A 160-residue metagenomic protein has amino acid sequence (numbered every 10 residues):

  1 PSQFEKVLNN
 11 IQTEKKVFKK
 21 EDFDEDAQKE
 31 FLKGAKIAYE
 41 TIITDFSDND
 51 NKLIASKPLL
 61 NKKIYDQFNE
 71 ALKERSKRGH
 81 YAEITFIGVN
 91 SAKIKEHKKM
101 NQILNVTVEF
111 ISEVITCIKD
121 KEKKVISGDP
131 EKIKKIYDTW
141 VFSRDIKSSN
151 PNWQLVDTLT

Functional and structural regions predicted by a protein language model:
S2-G88: Core segments of small alpha/beta cavity-forming domains
N9, H80-D120: Surface-exposed, charged secondary-structure patches
D22-D26, D45-D50, D66, D120 (+4 more regions): Acidic-enriched, low-complexity/disordered segments with a strong bias for Aspartate over Glutamate
I54, R75-H80, I94, I126-G128 (+1 more regions): Residue-level detector of functional hotspots within protein domains
D66-R75, K98-L104, T139: Short, charged low-complexity intrinsically disordered segments located at boundaries of structured domains
N101-N152, T158-T160: Exposed beta-sheet edge and beta->alpha loop/turn motif
